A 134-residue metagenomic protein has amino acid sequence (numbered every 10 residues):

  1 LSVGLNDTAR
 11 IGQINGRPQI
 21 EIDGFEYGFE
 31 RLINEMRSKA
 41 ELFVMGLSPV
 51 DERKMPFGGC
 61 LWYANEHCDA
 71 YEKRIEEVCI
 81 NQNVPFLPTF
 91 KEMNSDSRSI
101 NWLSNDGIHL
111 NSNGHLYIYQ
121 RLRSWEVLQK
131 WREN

Functional and structural regions predicted by a protein language model:
L1-N134: Alpha-helical cap/lid subdomain in secreted, periplasmic, or secretory-pathway luminal O-acyl-processing enzymes
